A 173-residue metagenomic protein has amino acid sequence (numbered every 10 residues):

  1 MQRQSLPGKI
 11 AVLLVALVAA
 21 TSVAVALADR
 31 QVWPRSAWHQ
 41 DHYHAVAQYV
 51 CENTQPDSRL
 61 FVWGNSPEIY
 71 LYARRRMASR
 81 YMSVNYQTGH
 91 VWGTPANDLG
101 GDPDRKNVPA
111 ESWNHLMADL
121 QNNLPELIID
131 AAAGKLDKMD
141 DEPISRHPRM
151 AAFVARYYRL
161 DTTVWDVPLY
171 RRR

Functional and structural regions predicted by a protein language model:
M1-L6: Hydrophobic/aromatic-rich transmembrane helices and adjacent perimembrane loops
K9-R173: Extracytoplasmic
